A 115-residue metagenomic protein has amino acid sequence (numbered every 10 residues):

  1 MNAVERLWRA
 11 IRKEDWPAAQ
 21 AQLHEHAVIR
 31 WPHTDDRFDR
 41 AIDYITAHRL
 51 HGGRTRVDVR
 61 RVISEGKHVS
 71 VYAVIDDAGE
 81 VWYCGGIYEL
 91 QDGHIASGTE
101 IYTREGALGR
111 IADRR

Functional and structural regions predicted by a protein language model:
M1-D15, Q22: Short, aromatic-enriched amphipathic alpha-helices that serve as compact interaction elements
E5-L7, A21, T34-D35, A78: Alpha-helical interaction segments
D15-W16, H94: Residue-level recognition of short, well-ordered coil/turn positions that link secondary-structure elements
W16-E65: A solvent-exposed, acidic/Ser-Thr-rich amphipathic alpha-helical stretch
T46-R115: A beta-strand edge to alpha-helix "cap/lid" segment located at domain peripheries
